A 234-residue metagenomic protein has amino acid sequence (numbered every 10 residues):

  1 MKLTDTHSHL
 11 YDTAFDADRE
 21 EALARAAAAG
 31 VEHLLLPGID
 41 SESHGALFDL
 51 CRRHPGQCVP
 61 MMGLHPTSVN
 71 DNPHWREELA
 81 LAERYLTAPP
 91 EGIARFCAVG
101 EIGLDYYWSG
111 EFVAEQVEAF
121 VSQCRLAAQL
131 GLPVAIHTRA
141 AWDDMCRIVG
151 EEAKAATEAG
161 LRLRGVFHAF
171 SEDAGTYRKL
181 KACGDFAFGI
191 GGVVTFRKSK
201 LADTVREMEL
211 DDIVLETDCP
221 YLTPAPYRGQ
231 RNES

Functional and structural regions predicted by a protein language model:
M1-S234: Mid-domain alpha/beta scaffold segments of enzyme catalytic cores
